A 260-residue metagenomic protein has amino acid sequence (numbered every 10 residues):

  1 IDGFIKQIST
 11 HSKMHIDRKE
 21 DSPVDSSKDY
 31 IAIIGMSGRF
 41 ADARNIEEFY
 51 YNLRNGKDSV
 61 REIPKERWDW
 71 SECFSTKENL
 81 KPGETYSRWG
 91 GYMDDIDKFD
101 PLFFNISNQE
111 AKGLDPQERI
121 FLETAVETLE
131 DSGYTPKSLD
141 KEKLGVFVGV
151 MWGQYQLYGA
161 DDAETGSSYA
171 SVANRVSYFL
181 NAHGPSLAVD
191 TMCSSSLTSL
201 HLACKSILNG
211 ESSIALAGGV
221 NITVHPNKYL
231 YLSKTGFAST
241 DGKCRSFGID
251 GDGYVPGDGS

Functional and structural regions predicted by a protein language model:
I1-Y30, I34-F40, R44-E48, D97 (+7 more regions): 4′-phosphopantetheine-dependent carrier domains
Q7, H11-E110, E118, E127-E130 (+3 more regions): ACP-dependent fatty acid/polyketide chain-elongation machinery
D29-A32, F49, G56-S59, W89 (+8 more regions): Structural beta-strand/beta-sheet cores of well-ordered domains, especially the beta-sheet scaffolds that support
E62-W68, A170-S177, N181, H201-K205 (+2 more regions): Glycine-/small-residue-rich "gating" segment that lines the acyl/pantetheine channel and substrate pocket
R67-S71, I120, K137-L144: Short, glycine/acidic-rich hinge or "gate" loops at secondary-structure transitions that mediate conformational
S71, F147, S194-S195, V224-H225 (+1 more regions): Short secondary-structure boundary/hinge segments and terminal tails
K81-E84, N108-P116, L139-K141, V146-V189 (+3 more regions): Active-site-proximal gating segment of KS-fold condensing enzymes and close homologs
L114-F121, S196: Hydrophobic (often cysteine-bearing) scaffold residues that line and stabilize catalytic clefts of nucleotide/cofactor
